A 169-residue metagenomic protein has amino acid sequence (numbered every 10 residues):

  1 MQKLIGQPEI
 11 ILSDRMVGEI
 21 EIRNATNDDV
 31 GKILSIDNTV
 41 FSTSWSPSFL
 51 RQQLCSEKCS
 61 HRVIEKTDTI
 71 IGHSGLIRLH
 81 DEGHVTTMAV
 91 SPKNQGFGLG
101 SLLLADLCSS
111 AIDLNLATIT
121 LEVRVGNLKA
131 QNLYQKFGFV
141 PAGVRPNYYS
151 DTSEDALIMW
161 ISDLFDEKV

Functional and structural regions predicted by a protein language model:
Q2-G6, I11-M16, N24-K93, F97 (+4 more regions): Acetyl-CoA-dependent GNAT
Q2-Q7, E122, Q135, V140-A156: Conserved catalytic-core motifs of GNAT/GCN5-like acyltransferases
V30-I36, L121-N127, Y148: Extended hydrophobic secondary-structure segments
C59, G98, L102, V125 (+2 more regions): Residues at secondary-structure transition points
T87, S91-A105, D113-L114, T118 (+3 more regions): Conserved glycine-rich acetyl-CoA-binding loop
